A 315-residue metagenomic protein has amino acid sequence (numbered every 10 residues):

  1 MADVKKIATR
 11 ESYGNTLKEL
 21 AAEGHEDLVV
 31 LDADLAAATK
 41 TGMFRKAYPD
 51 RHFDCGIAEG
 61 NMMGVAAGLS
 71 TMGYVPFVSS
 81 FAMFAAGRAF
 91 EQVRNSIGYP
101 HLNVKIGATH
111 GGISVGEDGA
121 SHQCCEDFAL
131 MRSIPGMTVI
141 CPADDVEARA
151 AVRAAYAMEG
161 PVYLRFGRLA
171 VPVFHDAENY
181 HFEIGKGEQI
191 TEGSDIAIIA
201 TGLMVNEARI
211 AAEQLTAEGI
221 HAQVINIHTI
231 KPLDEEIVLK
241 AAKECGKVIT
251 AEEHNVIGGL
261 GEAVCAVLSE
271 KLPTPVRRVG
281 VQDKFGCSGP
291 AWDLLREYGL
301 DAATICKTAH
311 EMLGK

Functional and structural regions predicted by a protein language model:
M1-R165, A170, H181: Thiamine diphosphate
E11, L35-G42, K46, V115-G116 (+1 more regions): Thiamine diphosphate
